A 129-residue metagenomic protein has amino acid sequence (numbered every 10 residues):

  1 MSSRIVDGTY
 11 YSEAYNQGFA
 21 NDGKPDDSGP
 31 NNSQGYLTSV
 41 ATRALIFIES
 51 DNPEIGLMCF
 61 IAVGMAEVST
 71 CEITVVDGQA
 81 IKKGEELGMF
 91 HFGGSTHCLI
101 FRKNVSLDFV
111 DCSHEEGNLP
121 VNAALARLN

Functional and structural regions predicted by a protein language model:
M1-N129: Contiguous, well-folded functional domains in the mature portion of proteins
